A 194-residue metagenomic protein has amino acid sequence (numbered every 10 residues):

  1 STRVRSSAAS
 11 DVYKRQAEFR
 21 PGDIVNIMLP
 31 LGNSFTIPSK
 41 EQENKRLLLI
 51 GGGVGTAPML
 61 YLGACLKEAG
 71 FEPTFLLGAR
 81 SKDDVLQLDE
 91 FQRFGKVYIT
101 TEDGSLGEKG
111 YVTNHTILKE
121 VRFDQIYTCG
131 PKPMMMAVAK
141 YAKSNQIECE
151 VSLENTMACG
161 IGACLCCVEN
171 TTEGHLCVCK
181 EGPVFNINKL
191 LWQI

Functional and structural regions predicted by a protein language model:
S1-A9, Y13: Single conserved hydrophobic/aromatic residue that forms the stacking wall/gate of nucleotide- or nucleobase-binding
A9, I117, K143, E169-T172 (+1 more regions): A generic structural signal for secondary-structure junctions that act as hinges or helix/strand caps at the edges
Y13, N26, C177-V178, N186: A sequence-level detector of short linear motifs
K14-E154: FNR/FR-type flavoprotein reductase catalytic core
F94-G95, N170, W192: Short alpha-helix boundary/capping motifs
K132, E154-P183: Local cysteine-cluster metal-coordination motifs and their immediate loop/turn environment, predominantly Fe-S cluster
P183-I194: Short microdomains enriched in Cys/His and/or Lys/Arg
